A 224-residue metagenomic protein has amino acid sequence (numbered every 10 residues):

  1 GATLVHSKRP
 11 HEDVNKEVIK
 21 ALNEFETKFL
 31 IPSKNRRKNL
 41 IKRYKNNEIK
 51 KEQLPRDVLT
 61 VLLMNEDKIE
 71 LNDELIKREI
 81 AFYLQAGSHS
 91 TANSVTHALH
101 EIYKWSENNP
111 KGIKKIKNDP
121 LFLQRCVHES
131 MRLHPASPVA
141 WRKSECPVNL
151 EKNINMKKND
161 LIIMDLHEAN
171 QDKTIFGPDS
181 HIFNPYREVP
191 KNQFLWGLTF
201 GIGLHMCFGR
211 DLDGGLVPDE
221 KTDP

Functional and structural regions predicted by a protein language model:
G1-D67: Cytochrome P450 catalytic core segment centered on helix I
P55-Y103: Loop-centered beta-sheet repeat module
L62, S130, N159: Conserved hydrophobic/aromatic pocket- or pore-lining residues that grip, position, or stack substrates in active sites
E66-L84, F183-G203: Short, hydrophobic/aliphatic alpha-helical segments
E79-I80, S88-K115, G209-P224: Cytochrome P450 catalytic-core helices
K117-I154: Conserved cytochrome P450 K-helix E-x-x-R motif and the immediately C-terminal K′/meander segment
D165-N192, F200, H205, L212: Conserved cytochrome P450 K-helix/beta-meander segment immediately N-terminal to the heme-binding cysteine loop
